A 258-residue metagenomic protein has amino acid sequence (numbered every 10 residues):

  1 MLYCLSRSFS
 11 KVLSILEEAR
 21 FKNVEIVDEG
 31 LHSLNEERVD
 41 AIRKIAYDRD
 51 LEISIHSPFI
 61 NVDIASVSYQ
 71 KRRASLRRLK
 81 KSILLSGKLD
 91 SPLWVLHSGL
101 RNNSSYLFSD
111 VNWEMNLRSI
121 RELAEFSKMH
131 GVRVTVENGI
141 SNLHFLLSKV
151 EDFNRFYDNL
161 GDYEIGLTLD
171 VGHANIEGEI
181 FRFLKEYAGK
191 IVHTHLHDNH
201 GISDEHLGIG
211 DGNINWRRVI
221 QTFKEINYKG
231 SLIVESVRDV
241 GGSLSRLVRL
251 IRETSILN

Functional and structural regions predicted by a protein language model:
M1-G87, R252-N258: N-terminal pre-domain/capping segments
M1-Y3, V24-I26, I53-S57, W94-L96 (+4 more regions): Hydrophobic faces of well-ordered beta-strands that scaffold small-molecule active sites in alpha/beta enzyme cores
L2-K11, V27-A41, D63-S66, N102-Y106 (+4 more regions): Acidic-and-aromatic substrate-binding clefts and catalytic sites of carbohydrate-active enzymes
S6, S10-E17, P92, L147-G166 (+1 more regions): Histidine-acidic metal/acid-base catalytic patches
E37-D50, S119-F126, F156, F183-E186 (+1 more regions): Catalytic-core regions built around general acid/base machinery
Y47, A65, Y69-G166: Active-site acidic/histidine proton-transfer and metal-coordination neighborhood in alpha/beta enzyme cores
F59-D63, L100-N103, D198-E205: Conserved radical SAM core fold
